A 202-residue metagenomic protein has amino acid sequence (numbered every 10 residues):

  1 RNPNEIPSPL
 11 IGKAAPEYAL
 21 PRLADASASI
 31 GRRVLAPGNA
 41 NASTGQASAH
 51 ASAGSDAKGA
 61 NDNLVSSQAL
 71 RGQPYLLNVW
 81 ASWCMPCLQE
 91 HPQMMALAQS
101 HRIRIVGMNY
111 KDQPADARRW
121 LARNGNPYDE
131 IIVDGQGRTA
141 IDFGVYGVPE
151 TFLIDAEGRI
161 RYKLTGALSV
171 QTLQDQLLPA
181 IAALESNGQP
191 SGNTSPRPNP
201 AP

Functional and structural regions predicted by a protein language model:
R1-G12: Aromatic-capped interface at the extracytoplasmic side of an N-terminal signal-anchor transmembrane helix
G12-Y18: Membrane-cytosol interface motif
P16, Y75, V148-P149: Short loop/turn microsegments at loop-to-beta-strand junctions
A19-Y75: A short beta-strand-turn-helix
R71, V79-A96: Conserved redox-active cysteine motifs that mediate thiol-disulfide chemistry, especially di-cysteine Cys-X(1-2)-Cys
L76-L77, I105: Hydrophobic beta-strand anchors of alpha/beta hydrolase catalytic cores
L88-G125, G135-I141, P196, P202: Structural microenvironment flanking redox-active thiols in thiol-disulfide oxidoreductases
W120-P127, V133-E185, P202: Thiol/disulfide oxidoreductase modules built on the thioredoxin-like
